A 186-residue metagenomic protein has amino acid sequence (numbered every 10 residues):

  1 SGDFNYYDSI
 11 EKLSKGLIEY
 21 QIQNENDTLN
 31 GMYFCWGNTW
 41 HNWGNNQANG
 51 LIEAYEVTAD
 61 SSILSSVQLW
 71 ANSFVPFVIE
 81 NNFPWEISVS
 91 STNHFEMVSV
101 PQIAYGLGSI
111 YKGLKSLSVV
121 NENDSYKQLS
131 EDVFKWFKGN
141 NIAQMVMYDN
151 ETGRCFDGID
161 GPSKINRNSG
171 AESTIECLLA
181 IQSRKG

Functional and structural regions predicted by a protein language model:
S1-G186: Glycan-recognition and catalytic cores of secretory/periplasmic carbohydrate-active enzymes
